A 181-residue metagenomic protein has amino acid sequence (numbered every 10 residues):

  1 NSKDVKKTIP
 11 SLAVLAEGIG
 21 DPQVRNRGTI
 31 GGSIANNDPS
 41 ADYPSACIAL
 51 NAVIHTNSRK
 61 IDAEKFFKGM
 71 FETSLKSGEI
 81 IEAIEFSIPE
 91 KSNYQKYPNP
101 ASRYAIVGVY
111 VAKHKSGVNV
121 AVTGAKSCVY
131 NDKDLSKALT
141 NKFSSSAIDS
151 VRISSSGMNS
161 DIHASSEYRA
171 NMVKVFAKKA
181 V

Functional and structural regions predicted by a protein language model:
N1-V181: C-terminal structural segment of proteins
